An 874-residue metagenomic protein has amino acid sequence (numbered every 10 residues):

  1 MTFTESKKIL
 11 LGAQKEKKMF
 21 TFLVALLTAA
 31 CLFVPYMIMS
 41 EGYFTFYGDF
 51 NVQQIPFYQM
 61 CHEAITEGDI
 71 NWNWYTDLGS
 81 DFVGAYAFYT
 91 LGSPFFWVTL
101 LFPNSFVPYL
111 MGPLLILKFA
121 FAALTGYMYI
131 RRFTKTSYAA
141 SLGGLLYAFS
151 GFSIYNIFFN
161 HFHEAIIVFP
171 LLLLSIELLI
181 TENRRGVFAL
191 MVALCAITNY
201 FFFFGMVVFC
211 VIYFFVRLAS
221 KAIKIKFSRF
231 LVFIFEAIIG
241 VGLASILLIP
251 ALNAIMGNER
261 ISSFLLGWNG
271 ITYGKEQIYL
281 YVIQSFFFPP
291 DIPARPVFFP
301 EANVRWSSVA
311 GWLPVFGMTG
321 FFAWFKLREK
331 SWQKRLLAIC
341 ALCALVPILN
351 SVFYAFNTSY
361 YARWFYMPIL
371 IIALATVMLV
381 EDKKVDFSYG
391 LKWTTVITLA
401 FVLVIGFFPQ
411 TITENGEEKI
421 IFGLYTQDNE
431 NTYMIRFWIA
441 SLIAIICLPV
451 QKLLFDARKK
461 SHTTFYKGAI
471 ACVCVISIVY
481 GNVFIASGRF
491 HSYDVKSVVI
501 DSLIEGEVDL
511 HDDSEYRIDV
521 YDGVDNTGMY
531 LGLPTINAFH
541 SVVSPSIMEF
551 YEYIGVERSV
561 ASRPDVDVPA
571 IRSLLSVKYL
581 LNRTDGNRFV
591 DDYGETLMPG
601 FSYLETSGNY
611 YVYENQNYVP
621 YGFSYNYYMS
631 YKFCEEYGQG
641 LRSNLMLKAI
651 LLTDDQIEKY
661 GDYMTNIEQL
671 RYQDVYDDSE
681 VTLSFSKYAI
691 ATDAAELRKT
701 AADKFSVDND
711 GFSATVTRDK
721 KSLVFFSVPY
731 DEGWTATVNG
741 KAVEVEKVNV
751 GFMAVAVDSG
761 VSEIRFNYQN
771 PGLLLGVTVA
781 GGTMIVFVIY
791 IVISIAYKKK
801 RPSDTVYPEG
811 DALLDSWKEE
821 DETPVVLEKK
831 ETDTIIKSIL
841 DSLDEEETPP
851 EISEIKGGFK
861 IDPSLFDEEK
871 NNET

Functional and structural regions predicted by a protein language model:
M1-I38, V232, T464-V473, I785-T834 (+1 more regions): Start-transfer (signal-anchor) and selected internal transmembrane alpha helices of multi-pass inner/ER membrane
A13, Y663-W817, E873: Active-site-proximal, structured, solvent-exposed surfaces of multi-pass membrane proteins that position macromolecular
A25, F119-R132, Y138-S220, V232-L252 (+5 more regions): Membrane-embedded helix bundles of polyisoprenyl
T28-A123, L145-I166, I255-S262, W268-V309 (+3 more regions): Membrane-interface coil-to-helix junctions
V52, P56-E63, P94, F230 (+4 more regions): Periplasmic/ER-lumenal interhelical loops and adjacent helix-loop junctions in multi-pass membrane proteins
L78, A85-F88, V475-V495, G506-L575 (+4 more regions): Extracytoplasmic/lumenal acceptor-recognition loop(s) of multi-pass membrane glycoenzymes
N183, F202, W332-L503, S759-D811 (+1 more regions): Contiguous transmembrane helix-bundle modules in multi-pass membrane proteins
I223-L231, G320-A344: Membrane-interface helix-loop-helix junctions at transmembrane boundaries of multi-pass membrane enzymes, predominantly
